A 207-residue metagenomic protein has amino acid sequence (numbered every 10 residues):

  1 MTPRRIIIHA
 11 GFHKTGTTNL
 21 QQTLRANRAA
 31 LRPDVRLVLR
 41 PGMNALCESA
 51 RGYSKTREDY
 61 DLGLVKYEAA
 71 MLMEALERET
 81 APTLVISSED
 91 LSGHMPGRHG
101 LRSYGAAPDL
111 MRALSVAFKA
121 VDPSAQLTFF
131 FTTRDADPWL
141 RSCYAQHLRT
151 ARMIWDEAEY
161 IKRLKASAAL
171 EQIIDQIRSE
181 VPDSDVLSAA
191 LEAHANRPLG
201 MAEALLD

Functional and structural regions predicted by a protein language model:
M1-G97: PAPS-dependent sulfotransferase catalytic core
R25, P33, V38, K55 (+3 more regions): Generic alpha-helical propensity signal that fires on short helical segments and nearby coil/disordered stretches
R28, I174, R178, A202-L206: Non-transmembrane alpha-helical segments in soluble domains of secreted/periplasmic/extracellular proteins
E48-D59, A193-D207: PAPS-dependent sulfotransferase catalytic core
R57-D61, W139-L148, L206-D207: Short, charged low-complexity intrinsically disordered segments located at boundaries of structured domains
K66, A70-M73, R141, A202-L206: Generic detector of well-ordered alpha-helical segments enriched in charged/polar residues, highlighting helical
L91-A195: PAPS-dependent sulfotransferase catalytic domain
